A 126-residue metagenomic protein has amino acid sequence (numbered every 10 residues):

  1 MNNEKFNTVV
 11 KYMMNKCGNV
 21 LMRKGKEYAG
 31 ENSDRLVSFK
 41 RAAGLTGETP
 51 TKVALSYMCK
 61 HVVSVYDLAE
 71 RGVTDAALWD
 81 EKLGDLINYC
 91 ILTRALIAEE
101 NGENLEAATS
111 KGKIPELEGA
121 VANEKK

Functional and structural regions predicted by a protein language model:
M1-K126: Intrinsically disordered, low-complexity regulatory regions that flank transcription factor DNA-binding cores
